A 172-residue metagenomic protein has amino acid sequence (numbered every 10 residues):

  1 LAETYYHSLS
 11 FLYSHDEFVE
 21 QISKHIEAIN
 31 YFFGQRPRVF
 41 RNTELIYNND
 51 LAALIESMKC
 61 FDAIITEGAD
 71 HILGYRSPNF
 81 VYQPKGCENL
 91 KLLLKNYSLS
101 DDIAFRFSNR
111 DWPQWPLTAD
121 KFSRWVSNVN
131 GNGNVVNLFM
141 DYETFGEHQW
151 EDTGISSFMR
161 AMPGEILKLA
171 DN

Functional and structural regions predicted by a protein language model:
L1, Q35, E56-L94: Acidic, His- and aromatic-enriched active-site or binding-groove loops in soluble protein domains that engage sugars
L1-T43, E88-S108, G133, Y142: Metal-dependent polysaccharide deacetylase catalytic core of the NodB/CE4 family, i.e., the active-site-bearing domain
S8-L12, Y47-L51, I72-G74, D101-D102 (+1 more regions): Short catalytic/ligand-binding loop motif for oxyanion handling, primarily in non-cytosolic enzymes, centered on
F18-R36, N42-H71, F107-P116, R124 (+1 more regions): Residues lining hydrophobic/aromatic ligand-binding pockets adjacent to catalytic sites
E88-N172: Catalytic grooves of carbohydrate-active enzymes
